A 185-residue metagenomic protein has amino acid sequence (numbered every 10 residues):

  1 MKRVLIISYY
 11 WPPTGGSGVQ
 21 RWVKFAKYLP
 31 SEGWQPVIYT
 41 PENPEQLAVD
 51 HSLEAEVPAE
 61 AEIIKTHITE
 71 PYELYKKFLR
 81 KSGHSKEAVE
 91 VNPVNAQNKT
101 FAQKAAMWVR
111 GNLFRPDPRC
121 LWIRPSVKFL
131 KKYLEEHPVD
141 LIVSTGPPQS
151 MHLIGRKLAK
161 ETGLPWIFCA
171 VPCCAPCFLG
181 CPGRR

Functional and structural regions predicted by a protein language model:
M1-Y75: N-terminal subdomain of nucleotide-sugar transferases
L5-I7, V143, I167-C169: Structural motif
Y9-W11, A170-C173: Histidine-centered beta-alpha loop that forms part of the nucleotide-sugar donor binding/catalytic region in diverse
L53-P58, K81-S82, K160-T162, G183-R185: Short, hinge-like loop/turn segments at secondary-structure boundaries
S82-L141: Conserved nucleotide-sugar donor-binding subdomain of glycosyltransferases
L121, Q149-S150: Short alpha-helical
K128-I142, S150-I167: Glycosyltransferases and closely related glycan-assembly transferases that use nucleotide-activated donors
P165, A175-R185: Nucleotide-sugar donor phosphate/pyrophosphate-binding loop at the beta->alpha transition of glycosyltransferases
